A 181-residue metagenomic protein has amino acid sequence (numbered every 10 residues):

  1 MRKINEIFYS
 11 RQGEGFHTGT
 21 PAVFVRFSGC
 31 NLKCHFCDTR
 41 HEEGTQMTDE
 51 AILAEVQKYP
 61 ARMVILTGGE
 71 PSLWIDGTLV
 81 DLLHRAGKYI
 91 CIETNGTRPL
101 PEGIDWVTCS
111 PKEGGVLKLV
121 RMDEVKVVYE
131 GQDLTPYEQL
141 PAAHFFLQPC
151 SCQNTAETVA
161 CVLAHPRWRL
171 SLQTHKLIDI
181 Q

Functional and structural regions predicted by a protein language model:
R2-Y9, P21-F24, K33-I104: Conserved Radical SAM active-site core
S10-G15: A short beta-strand-turn-helix
S72-Q181: Conserved AdoMet/S-adenosylmethionine-binding subsite of the radical SAM
